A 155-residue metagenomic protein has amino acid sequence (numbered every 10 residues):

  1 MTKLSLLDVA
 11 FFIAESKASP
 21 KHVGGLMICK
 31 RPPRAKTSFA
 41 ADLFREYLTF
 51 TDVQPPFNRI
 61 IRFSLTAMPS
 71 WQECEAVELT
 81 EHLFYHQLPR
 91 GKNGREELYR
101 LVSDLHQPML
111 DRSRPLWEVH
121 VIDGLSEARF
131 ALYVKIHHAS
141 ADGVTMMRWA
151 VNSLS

Functional and structural regions predicted by a protein language model:
M1-S155: Non-catalytic N-terminal regions of enzymes
